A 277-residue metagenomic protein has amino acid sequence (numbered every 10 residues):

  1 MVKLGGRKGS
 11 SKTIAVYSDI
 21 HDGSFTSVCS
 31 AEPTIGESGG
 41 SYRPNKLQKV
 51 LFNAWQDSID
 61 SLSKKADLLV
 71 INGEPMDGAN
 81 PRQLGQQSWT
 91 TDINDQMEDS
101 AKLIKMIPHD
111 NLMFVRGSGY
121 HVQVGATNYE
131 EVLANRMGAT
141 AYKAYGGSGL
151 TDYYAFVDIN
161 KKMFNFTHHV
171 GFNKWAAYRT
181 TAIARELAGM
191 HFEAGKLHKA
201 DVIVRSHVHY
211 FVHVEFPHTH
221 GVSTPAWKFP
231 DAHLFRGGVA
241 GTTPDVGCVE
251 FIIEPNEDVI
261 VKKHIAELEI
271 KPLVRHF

Functional and structural regions predicted by a protein language model:
M1-D95, D99: N-terminal active-site segment of His-dependent metallophosphoesterases
L4-A15, F156-N165, F216-T219: Beta-strand-turn-beta hairpins that frame and shape the catalytic cleft of phosphate-ester-processing enzymes
I14-V16, L69-I71, F114, N165 (+1 more regions): Residue-level marker for buried hydrophobic side chains located in beta-strands that build the well-ordered beta-sheet
Y17-H21, G73-M76, G117-Y120, H169-G171 (+2 more regions): Active-site metal-binding loops of divalent metal-dependent hydrolases
S30, Q48-K49, G78-S148: Active-site neighborhood of divalent metal-dependent phosphoester bond hydrolases
S58-D67, S100-M113, H198-K199, I253-E257: A structural motif corresponding to the C-terminal end of an alpha-helix and its immediate exit/capping segment
M163-N165, V170-K262: Conserved beta-sheet core of the metallophosphoesterase superfamily
E254-F277: A short C-terminal boundary segment appended to hydrolase-like catalytic domains
